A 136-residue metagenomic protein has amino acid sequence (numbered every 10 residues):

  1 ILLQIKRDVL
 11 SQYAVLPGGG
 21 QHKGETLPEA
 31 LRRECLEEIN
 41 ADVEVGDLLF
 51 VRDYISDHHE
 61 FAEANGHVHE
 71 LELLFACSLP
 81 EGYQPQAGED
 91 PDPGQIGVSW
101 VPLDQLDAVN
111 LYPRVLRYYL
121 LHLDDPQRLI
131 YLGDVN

Functional and structural regions predicted by a protein language model:
I1, E70-L74, V98: Structural motif
I1-L16, V43-E44: N-terminal strand-loop-strand
S11, R52-H59: Short, solvent-exposed loop/turn segments at secondary-structure junctions
S11-A14, Q84, G88-N136: Nudix hydrolase/Nudix homology domain
L16-F50, F75: The catalytic Nudix box helix
Q21, L79, L103-L106: Hydrophobic pocket-lining residues within nucleotide cofactor-binding pockets
R32-R33, L49, D53-I55, V68-E72 (+1 more regions): Internal catalytic or translocation cores that form aromatic/hydrophobic pockets or channels for amphipathic metabolites
S56-Q86: Active-site-adjacent beta-strand/loop module that shapes the phosphate/pyrophosphate-binding cleft
